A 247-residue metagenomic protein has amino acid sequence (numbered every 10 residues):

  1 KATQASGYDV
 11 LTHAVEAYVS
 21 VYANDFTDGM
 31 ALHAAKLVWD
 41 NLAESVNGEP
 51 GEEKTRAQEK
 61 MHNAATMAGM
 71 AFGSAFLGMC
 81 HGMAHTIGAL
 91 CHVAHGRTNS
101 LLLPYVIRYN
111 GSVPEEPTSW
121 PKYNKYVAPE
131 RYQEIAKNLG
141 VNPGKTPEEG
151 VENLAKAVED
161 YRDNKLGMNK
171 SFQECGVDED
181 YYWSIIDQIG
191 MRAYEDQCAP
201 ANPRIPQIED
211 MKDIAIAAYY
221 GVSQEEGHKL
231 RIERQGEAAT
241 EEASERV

Functional and structural regions predicted by a protein language model:
K1-A75: Carboxylate- and glycine-rich phosphate/diphosphate-binding segment that chelates Mg2+/Mn2+
T3, G7, A23-F26, M30 (+8 more regions): Catalytic cores of large soluble enzymes that bind and process phosphate-bearing ligands
T12, Y18, A23, K36 (+6 more regions): Glycine-rich flexible loops
A31, Q58-M61, V151, I186 (+1 more regions): Hydrophobic packing residues in well-ordered alpha-helices of helical domains and bundles
T66-N99, D196-A201: Glycine-rich phosphate/pyrophosphate-binding beta-alpha loops
L90-V93, R97-S184, L230, V247: Gly/Pro-rich interdomain helix-loop hinge
Y181-V247: Short, amphipathic C-terminal "tail helix"
